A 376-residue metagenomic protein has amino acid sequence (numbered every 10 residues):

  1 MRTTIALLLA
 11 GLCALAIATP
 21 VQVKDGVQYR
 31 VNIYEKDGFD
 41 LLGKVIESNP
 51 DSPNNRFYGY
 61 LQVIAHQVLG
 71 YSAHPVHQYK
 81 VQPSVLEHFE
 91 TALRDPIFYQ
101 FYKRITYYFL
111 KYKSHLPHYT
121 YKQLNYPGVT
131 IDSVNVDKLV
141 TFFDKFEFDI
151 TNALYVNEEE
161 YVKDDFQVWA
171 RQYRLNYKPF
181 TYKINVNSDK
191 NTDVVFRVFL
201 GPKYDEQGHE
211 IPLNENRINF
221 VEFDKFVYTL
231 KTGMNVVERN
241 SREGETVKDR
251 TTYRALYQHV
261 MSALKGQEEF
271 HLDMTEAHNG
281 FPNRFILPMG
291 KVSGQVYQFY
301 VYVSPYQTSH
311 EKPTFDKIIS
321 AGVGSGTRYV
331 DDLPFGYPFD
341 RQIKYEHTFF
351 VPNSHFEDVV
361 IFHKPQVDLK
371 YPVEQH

Functional and structural regions predicted by a protein language model:
R2-A18: Cleavable N-terminal signal peptides of Sec/SRP-targeted secreted and luminal proteins
T19-H376: Intrinsically disordered, flexible peripheral segments
